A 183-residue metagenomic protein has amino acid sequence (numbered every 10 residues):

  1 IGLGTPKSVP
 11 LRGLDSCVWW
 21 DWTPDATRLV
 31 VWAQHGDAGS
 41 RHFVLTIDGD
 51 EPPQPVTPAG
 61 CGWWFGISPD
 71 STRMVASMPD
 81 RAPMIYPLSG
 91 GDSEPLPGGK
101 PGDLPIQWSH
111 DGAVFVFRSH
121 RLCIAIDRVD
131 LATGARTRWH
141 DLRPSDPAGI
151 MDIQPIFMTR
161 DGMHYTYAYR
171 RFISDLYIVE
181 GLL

Functional and structural regions predicted by a protein language model:
G2, R12-D15, K100, D130 (+2 more regions): Residues at the C-termini of beta-strands that transition into short coil/loop
G2-P6, T46-D50, P87-G91, D130-G134 (+1 more regions): Short loop/turn segments that connect beta-strands within beta-propeller blades
G4, S16, C61, P79 (+5 more regions): A generic "binding-loop/recognition-motif" signal
L11-Q34, Q54-M78, P83, L96-R118 (+1 more regions): Conserved beta-propeller blade repeats
T27, S40, E51, T72 (+5 more regions): Glycine-centered loop/turn positions within well-structured domains that cap or flank conserved ligand/cofactor-binding
D37-V44, D80-I85, L122-D127, I173-E180: Structural motif
L122-I173, L182: C-terminal closing repeat unit and adjoining cap/tail of repeat-based domains
